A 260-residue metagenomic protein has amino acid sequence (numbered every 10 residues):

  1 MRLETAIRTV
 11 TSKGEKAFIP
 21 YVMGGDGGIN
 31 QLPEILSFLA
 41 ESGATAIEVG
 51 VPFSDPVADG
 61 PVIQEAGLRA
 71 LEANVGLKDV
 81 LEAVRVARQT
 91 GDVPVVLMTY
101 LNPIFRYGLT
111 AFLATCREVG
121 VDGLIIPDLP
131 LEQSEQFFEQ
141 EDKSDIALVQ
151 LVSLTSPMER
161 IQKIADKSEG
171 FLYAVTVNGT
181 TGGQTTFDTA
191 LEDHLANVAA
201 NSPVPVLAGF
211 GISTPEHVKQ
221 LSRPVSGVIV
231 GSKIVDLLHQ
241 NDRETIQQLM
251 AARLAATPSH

Functional and structural regions predicted by a protein language model:
M1-I19, V84-Q89: N-terminal amphipathic alpha-helix/helix-capping segment at the start of soluble metabolic enzymes
F18-V22, I47-V49, V95-T99, L124-I126 (+4 more regions): Hydrophobic faces of well-ordered beta-strands that scaffold small-molecule active sites in alpha/beta enzyme cores
I29-L39, S156-D166, A208, I212-V228: Catalytic cores of alpha/beta
T45-S54, V119-I125, P130-Q133, A174-G182 (+2 more regions): Glycine-rich phosphate-binding active-site loops on the catalytic face of alpha/beta enzymes
I47, V51-F53, V62-I126, T257: Active-site beta->alpha loop and helix N-cap motifs at the rims of alpha/beta catalytic domains
D59-G67, K233-H260: C-terminal helical cap(s) of enzyme catalytic domains, especially alpha/beta-barrels
E65, A73, L151, I161-A200 (+1 more regions): Glycine/Thr-rich beta-alpha phosphate-binding loop at enzyme active sites
E72-V75, G120-Q133, A147-S156, Q162 (+1 more regions): Catalytic beta/alpha-barrel core
